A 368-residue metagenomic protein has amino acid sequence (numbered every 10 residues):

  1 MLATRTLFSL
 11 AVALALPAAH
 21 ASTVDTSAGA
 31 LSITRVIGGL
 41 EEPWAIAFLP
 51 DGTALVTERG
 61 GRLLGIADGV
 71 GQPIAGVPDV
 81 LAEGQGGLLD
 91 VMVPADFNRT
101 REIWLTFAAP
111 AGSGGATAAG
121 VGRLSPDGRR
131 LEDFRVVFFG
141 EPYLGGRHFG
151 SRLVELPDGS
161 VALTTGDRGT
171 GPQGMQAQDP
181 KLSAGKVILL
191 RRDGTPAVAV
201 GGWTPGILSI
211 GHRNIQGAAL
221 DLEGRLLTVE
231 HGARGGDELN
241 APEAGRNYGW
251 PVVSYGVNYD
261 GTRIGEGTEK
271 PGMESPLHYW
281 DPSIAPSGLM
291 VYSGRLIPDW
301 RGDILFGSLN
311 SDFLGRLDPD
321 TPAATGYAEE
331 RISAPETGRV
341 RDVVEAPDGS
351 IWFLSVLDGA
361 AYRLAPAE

Functional and structural regions predicted by a protein language model:
R5-P17: Bacterial N-terminal signal peptides
A21-G171, G217, G224-T228, G232 (+2 more regions): Acidic, Gly/Ser/Thr-rich repeat motifs that build Ca2+-stabilized beta-propeller blades
A21-S32, R129-L131, T195-G201, Y255-G272: Blade/loop signatures of beta-propeller domains
T34-R35, G71-P78, R130-F138, V198-G206 (+2 more regions): Beta-propeller fold detector
A109, L163-A184, G236-P242: Short, conserved, GDST-rich strand-edge loop motifs in beta-rich repeat architectures
A118-D127, P180-R192, P242-E243: Beta-propeller blade signature
G206-E238, E243: Repeat-solenoid scaffold signature
A324-P347: Conserved blade-ending motifs and adjacent loop-strand segments that build the rim/top face of beta-propeller domains
